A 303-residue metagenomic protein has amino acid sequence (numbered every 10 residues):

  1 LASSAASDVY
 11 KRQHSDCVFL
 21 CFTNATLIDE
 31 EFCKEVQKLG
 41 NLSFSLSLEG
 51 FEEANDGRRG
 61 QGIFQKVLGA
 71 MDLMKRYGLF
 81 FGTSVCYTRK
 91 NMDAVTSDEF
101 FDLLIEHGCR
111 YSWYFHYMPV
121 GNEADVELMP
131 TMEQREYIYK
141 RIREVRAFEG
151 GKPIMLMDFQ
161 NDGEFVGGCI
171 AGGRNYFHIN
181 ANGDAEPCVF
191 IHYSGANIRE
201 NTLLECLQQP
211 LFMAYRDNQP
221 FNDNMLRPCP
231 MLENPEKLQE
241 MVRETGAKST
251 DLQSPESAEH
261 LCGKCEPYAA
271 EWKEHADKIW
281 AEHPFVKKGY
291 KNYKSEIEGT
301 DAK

Functional and structural regions predicted by a protein language model:
L1-A6, Y10: Single conserved hydrophobic/aromatic residue that forms the stacking wall/gate of nucleotide- or nucleobase-binding
K11-H14, E35-G40, K75-R76, L104-H107: Acidic (Asp/Glu)-rich catalytic clusters
S15-L20, F80-F81: Short beta-strand/loop segments at the ligand-binding rim of alpha/beta enzyme cores
N24-I28, R89-K90: Short beta->alpha connector loops
S47, D56-G168, G172, A181-N182 (+2 more regions): Radical SAM enzyme [4Fe-4S]-AdoMet core and its adjacent flexible, acidic and glycine-rich loops/tails across
F190-K303: Flexible mid-to-C-terminal extensions adjoining Fe-S/redox cofactors in radical SAM and related proteins
